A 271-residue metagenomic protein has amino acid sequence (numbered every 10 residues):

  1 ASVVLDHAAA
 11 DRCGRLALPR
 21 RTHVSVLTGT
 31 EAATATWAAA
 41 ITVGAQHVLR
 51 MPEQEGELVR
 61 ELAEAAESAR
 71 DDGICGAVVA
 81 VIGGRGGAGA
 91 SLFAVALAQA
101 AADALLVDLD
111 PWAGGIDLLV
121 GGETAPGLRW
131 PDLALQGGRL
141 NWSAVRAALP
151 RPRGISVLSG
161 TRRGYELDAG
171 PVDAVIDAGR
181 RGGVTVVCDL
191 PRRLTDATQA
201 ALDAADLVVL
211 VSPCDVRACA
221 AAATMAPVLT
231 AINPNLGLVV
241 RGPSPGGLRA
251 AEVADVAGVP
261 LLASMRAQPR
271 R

Functional and structural regions predicted by a protein language model:
A1-V78, T124, D132-L140, P227-L236 (+3 more regions): Acidic-aromatic/histidine active-site loop/patch
V3, V48, A104, V186 (+1 more regions): Short, well-ordered beta-strand core segments
V4-A10, L27-E31, M51-E53, I82-R85 (+5 more regions): Structural motif
R12-C13, T36, A144, V175 (+1 more regions): Short acidic active-site motifs
C75-V120, A178-G179: Walker A/P-loop phosphate-binding motif and the immediately C-terminal alpha-helix
G83, L109-V184, R270-R271: P-loop/Walker-type NTP enzyme "switch/lid" segment
V172-A267: Conserved catalytic-core segment of NTP-binding enzymes
